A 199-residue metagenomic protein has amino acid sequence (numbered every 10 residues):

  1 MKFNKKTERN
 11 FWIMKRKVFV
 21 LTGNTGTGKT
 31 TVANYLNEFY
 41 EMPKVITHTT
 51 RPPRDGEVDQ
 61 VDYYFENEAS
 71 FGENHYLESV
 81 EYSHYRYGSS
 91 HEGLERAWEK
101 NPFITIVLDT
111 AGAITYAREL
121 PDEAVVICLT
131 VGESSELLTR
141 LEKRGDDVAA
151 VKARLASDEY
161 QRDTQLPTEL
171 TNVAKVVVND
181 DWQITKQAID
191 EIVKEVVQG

Functional and structural regions predicted by a protein language model:
L21: Hydrophobic anchor at the beta1->P-loop junction of P-loop NTPases
N24: P-loop (Walker A) phosphate-binding loop of NTP-binding proteins
T27: ATP-binding Walker
T30: Walker A/P-loop
T49-I104, L108-T110: ATP-dependent small-molecule kinase phosphotransfer cores that center on conserved nucleotide phosphate-binding segments
T105-D109, L120-K143: Conserved phosphate-donor/acceptor-positioning beta-strand/loop module used by diverse small-molecule
D146-I192: Small-molecule kinase domains that catalyze NTP-dependent phosphoryl transfer to phosphate-bearing small molecules
